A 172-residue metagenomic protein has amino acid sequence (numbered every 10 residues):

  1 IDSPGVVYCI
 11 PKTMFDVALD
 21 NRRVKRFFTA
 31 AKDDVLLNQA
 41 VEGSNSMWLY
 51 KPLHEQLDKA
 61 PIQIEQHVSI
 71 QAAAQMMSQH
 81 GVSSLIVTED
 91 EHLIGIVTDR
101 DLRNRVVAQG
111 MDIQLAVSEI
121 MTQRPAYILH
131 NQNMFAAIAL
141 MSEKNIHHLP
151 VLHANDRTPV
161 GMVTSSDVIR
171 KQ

Functional and structural regions predicted by a protein language model:
I1-F28: Cyclic-nucleotide recognition modules
P4-G5, K59, V82, H92 (+2 more regions): A generic structural motif
G5, Q63, H92-L93, Y127 (+1 more regions): Short, flexible active-site loop motifs that bind/organize anionic cofactors or intermediates
P11, M77-H80, L85-D101, M141 (+1 more regions): A glycine-centered beta-loop-beta connector
K12-T13, D20, V107, N131 (+1 more regions): Surface loops and adjacent helix of pleckstrin homology
R23-A60, T98-I146, P159-Q172: Tandem CBS (Bateman) regulatory domains
L49-Q109: Conserved small-residue-rich
Q63-G81, T88, Y127-I146, V151-A154: The conserved cystathionine-beta-synthase
